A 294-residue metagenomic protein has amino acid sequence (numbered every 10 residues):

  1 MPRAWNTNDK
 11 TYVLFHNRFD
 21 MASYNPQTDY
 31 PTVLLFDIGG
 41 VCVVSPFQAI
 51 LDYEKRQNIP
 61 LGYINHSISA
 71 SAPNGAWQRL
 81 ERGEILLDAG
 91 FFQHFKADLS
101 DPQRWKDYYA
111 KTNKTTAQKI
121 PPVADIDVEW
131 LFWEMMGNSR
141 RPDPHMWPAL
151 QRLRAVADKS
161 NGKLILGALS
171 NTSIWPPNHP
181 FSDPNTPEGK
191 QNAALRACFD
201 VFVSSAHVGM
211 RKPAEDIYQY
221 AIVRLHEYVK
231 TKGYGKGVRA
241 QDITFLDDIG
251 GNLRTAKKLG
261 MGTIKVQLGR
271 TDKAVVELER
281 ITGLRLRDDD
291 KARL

Functional and structural regions predicted by a protein language model:
P2-F36, L169, S173-L294: Asp-based, Mg2+/Mn2+-dependent phosphohydrolase catalytic module
W5-N6, T11-P148, P177, R280: N-terminal helical cap/lid subdomain that shapes the substrate entry/recognition surface in HAD-like hydrolases
D52, Q151, R254: Surface-exposed charge patches
N58-P60, L99, A157, N161-K163 (+1 more regions): Glycine-centered loop/turn motif at secondary-structure junctions
E81, Q151-R154, A197: Alpha-helix boundary recognition
F95-L99, L150-A157, L225, V229 (+1 more regions): Hydrophobic, Leu/Ile/Phe/Ala-enriched alpha-helical segments that form helix-helix packing faces
P102-E129, R154-K163, F181-K190, E227-D242: Intrinsically disordered, low-complexity domain-flanking/linker segments in eukaryotic proteins, enriched
R141-P176: Conserved serine/cysteine hydrolase catalytic core
